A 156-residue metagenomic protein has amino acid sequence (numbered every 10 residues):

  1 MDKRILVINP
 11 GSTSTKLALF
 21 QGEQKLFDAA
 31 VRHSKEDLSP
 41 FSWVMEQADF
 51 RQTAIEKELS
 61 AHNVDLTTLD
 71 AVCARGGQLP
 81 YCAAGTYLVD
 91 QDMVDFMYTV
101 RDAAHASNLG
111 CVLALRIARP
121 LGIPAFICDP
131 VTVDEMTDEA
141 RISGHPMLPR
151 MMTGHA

Functional and structural regions predicted by a protein language model:
D2-K3, T67-L69, L121-I123: Short coil/turn connectors at secondary-structure junctions
I5-E46: Short glycine-rich, Thr/Ser-proximal phosphate-binding strand/loop in the N-terminal lobe of ATP-dependent enzymes
S12, E46-F50, A54, N108-V112 (+1 more regions): Conserved active-site and cofactor/substrate-binding residues in soluble primary-metabolism enzymes
L19, E58, H62, L66-G77 (+1 more regions): Internal hydrophobic scaffold segments of catalytic domains
A29-T67, M97-A104: N-terminal phosphate-binding loop and adjacent alpha-helix
V64-A106, T132-P149: Short beta-strand-loop/turn "lid" adjacent to the catalytic site in phosphate-handling enzymes
S107, C111, L115-A156: Phosphate-binding/catalytic loop of phosphoryl-transfer enzymes
